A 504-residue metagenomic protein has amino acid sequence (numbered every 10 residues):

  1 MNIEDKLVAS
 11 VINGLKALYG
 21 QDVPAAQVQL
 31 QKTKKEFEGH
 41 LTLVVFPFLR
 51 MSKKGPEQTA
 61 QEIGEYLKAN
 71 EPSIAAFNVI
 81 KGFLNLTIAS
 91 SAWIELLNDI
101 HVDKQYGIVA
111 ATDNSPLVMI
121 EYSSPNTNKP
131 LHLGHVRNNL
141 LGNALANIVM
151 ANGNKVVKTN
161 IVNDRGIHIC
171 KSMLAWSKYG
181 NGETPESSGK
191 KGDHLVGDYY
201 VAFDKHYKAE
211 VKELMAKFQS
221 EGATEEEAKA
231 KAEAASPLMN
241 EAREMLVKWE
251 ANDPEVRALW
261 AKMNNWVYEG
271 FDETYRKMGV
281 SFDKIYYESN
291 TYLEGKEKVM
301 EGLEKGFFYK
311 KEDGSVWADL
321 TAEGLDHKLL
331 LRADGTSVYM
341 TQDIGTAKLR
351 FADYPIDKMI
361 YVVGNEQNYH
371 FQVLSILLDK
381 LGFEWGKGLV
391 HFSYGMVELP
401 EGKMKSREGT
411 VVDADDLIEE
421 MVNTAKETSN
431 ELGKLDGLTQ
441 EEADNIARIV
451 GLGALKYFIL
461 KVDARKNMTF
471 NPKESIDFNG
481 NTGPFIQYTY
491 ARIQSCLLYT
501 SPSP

Functional and structural regions predicted by a protein language model:
M1-N2: N-terminal presequence-like segments and adjacent domain-start helices
D5, N13-V44, F48-P502: NTP-dependent nucleotidyl-transfer catalytic core
